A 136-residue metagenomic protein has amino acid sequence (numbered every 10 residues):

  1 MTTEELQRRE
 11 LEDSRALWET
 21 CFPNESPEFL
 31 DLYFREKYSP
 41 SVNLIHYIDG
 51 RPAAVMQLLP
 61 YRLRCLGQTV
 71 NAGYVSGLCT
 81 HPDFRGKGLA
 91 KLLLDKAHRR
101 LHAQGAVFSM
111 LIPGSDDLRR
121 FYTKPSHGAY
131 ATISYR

Functional and structural regions predicted by a protein language model:
M1-P60, G67-Y74: Short amphipathic alpha-helix that is part of the acyltransferase structural core
E12, A16, D49-R51, D95 (+3 more regions): Replace "anionic and nucleotidyl ligands
P60-Y61, A90: N-terminal ordered "arm"
Y61, L78, G114-D117: An acidic- and aromatic-residue-enriched active-site/binding cleft used to recognize and process polar
L63, I112, G128-R136: Conserved catalytic-core motifs of GNAT/GCN5-like acyltransferases
G77-T80, G86-R99: Conserved acetyl-CoA-binding loop-helix of GNAT-fold acetyltransferases
L94, L101-G114: Conserved GNAT acetyl-CoA-binding A-motif
Y122-H127: Conserved active-site tyrosine of GNAT-family acetyltransferases
